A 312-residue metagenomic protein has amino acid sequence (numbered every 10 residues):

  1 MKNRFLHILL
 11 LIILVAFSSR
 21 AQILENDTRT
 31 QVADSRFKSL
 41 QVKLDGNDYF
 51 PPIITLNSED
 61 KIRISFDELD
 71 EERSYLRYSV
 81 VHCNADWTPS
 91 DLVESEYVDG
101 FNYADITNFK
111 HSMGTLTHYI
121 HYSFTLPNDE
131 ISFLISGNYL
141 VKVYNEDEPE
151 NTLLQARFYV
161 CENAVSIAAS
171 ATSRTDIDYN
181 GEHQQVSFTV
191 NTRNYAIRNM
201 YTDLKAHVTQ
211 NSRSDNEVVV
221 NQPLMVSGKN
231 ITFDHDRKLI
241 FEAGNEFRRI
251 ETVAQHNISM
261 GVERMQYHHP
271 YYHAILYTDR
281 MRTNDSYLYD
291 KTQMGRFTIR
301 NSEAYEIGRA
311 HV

Functional and structural regions predicted by a protein language model:
M1-E25: Bacterial Sec-dependent N-terminal signal peptides
E25-D27, V160-H183: Low-complexity, Pro/Ser/Thr- and charge-rich linker/hinge segments at domain boundaries
R36-H82, Y179-T192, Y305-R309: Contiguous beta-strand segments within globular domains
E72-G100, R198-N221, H311: Extended low-complexity, serine/threonine- and proline-enriched intrinsically disordered segments
Y78-V80, G137-Y144, L239-Y267: Short, aromatic- and glycine-rich surface loops/edge beta-strands on solvent-exposed regions
D105-N108, M113-P127, S227-R249: Aromatic sugar-binding surface patches on proteins that engage polysaccharides or sugar-phosphate polymers
L116-E146: Ligand-binding face of N-terminal immunoglobulin V-set domains in extracellular IgSF glycoproteins
N284-R309: Basic K/R-rich, polyanion-interacting modules in nucleoproteins and related proteins
